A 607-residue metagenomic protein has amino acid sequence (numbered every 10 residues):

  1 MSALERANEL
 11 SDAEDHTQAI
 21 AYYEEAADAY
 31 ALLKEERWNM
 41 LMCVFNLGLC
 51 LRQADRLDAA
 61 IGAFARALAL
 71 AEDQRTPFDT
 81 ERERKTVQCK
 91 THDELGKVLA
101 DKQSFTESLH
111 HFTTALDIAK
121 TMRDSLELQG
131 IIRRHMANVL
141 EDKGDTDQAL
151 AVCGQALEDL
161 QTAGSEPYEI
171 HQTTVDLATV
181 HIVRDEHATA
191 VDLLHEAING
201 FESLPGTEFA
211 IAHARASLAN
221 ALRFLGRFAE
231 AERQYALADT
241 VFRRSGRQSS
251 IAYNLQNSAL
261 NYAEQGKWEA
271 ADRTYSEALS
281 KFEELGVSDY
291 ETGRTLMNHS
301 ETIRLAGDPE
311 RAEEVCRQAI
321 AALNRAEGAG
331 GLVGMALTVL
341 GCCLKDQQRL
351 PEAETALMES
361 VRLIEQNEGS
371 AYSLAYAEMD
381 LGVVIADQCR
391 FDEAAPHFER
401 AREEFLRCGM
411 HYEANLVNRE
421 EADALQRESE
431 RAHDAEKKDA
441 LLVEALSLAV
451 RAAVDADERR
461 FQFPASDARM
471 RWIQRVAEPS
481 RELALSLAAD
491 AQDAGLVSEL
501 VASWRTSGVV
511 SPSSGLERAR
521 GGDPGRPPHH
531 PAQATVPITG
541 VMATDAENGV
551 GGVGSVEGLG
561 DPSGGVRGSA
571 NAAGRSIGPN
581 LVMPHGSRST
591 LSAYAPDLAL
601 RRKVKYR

Functional and structural regions predicted by a protein language model:
S2-D28: Alpha-helical segment of the N-proximal tetratricopeptide repeat
L4-D12, N39-Q53, E83-D101, E127-D142 (+9 more regions): Conserved alpha-helical positions within TPR/SEL1-like repeat arrays
S11-A21, L51-R66, L70-A71, D101-T106 (+4 more regions): Inter-helical turn/loop elements of alpha-helical hairpins
A27-A31, R66-P77, T114-D124, Q155-S165 (+8 more regions): Amphipathic alpha-helical segments of tetratricopeptide repeats
D28-M42, D124, R505-R518: Short, charge-rich amphipathic alpha-helical segments embedded in non-transmembrane helical bundles/solenoids
N298, E310, R317-R325, G330-V333 (+1 more regions): Alpha-helical solenoid repeat scaffolds used for protein-protein interaction
